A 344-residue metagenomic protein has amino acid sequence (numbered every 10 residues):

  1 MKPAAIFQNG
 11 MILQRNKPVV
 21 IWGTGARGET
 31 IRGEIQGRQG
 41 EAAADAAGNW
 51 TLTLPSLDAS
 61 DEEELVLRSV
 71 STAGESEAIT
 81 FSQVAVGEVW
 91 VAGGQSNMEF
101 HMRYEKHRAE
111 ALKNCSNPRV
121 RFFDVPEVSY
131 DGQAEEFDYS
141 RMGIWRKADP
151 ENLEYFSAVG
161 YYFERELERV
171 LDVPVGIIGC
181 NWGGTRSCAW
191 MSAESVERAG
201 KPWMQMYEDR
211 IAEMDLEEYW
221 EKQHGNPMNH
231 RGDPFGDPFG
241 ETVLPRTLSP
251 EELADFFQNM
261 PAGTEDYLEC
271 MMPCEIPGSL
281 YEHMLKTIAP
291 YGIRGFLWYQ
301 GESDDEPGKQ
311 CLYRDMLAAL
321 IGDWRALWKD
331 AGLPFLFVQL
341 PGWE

Functional and structural regions predicted by a protein language model:
M1-E344: Cell-envelope and extracellular/periplasmic
